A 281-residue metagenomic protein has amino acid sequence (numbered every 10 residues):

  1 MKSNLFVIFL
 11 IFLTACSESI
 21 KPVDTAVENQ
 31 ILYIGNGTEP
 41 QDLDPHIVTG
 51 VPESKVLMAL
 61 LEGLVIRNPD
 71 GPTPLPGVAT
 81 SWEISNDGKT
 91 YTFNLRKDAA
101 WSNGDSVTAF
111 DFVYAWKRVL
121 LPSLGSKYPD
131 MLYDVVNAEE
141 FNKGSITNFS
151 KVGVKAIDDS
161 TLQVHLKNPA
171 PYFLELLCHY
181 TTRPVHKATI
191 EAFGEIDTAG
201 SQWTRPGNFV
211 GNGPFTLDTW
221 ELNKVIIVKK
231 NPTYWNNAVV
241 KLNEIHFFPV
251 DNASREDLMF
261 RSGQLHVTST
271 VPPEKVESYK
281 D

Functional and structural regions predicted by a protein language model:
K2-F9: Sec-dependent signal peptide recognition, specifically the positively charged N-region followed immediately by
T14-A15: C-terminal motif of bacterial Sec signal peptides marking the signal peptidase cleavage site
G35-N86, N208-G211: N-terminal lobe/hinge region of extracytoplasmic solute-binding protein
P69, L166-V240, E244, N252-S254 (+1 more regions): Gly/Pro-rich hinge or "lid" segments in bacterial periplasmic/extracellular proteins
T80-M131, Q163, E256-M259: Aromatic- and charge-enriched surface segment that lines or borders ligand/interaction sites
N94, V113, L124-A192: Surface-exposed binding/hinge segments that line and control ligand-binding clefts or catalytic entry sites
F112, S160-L162, R261-T270: Alpha-to-beta junction loops
E277-D281: Ligand-binding "clamshell"
